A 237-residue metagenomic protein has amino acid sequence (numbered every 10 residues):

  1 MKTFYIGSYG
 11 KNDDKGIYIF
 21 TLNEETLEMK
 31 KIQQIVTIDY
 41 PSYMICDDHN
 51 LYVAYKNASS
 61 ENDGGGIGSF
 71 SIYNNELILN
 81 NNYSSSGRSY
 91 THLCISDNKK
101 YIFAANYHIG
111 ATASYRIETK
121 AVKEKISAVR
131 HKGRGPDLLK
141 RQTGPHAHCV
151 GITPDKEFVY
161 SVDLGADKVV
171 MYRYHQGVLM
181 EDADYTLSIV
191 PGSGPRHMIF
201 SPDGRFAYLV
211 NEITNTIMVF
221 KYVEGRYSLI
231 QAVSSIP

Functional and structural regions predicted by a protein language model:
G10-D13, N57-E61, H108-A111, A166-D167 (+1 more regions): Short glycine/acidic-enriched loop and turn motifs that connect beta-strands
T21-L27, F70-E76, S114-E124, R173-L179 (+1 more regions): Short loop/turn segments immediately following beta-strands, especially the blade-tip and inter-blade linker loops
K30-V36, I78-S84, S127, G133-K140 (+2 more regions): A short beta-strand motif characteristic of beta-propeller blades
K31-K99: Blade-loop segments of beta-propeller domains
I38-H49, S86-D97, K132-K156, I189-F206 (+1 more regions): Beta-rich, blade/repeat-based domains predominating in secreted/periplasmic proteins but also intracellular
L77-C149: Asp-box/WD-like beta-propeller blade repeats and closely related beta-sheet repeat scaffolds
K156-T214: Loop-centered beta-sheet repeat module
